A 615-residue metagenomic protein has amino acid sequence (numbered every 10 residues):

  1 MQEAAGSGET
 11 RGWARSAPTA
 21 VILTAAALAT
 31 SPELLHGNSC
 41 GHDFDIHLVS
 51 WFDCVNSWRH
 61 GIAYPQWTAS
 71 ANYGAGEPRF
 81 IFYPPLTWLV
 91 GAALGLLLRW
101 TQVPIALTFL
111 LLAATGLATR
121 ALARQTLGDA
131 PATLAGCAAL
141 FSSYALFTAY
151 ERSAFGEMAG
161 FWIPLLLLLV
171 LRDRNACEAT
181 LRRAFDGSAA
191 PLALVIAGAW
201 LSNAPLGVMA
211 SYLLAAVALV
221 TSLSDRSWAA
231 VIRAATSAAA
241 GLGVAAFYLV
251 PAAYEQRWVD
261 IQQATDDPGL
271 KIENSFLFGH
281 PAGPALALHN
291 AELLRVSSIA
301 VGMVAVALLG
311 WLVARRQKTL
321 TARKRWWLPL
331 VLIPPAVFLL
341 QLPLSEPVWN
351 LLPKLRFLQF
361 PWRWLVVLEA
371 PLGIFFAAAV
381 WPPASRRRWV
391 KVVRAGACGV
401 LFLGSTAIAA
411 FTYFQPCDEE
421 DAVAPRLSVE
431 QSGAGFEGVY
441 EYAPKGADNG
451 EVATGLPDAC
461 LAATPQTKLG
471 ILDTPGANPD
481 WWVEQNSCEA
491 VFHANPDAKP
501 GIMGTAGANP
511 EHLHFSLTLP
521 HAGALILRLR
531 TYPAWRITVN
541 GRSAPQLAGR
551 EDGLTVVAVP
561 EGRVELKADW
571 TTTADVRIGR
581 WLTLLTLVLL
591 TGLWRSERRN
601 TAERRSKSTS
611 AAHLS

Functional and structural regions predicted by a protein language model:
Q2-D421, E565-W570, V576-E603, K607-S615: Membrane-embedded transmembrane-helix bundle of lipid-linked glycan/lipid transferases
E3, L181-A184, K318, D458 (+6 more regions): Generic low-complexity segments that are intrinsically disordered, proline-rich and/or Lys/Arg-biased
A4, G41, A184, I272 (+10 more regions): Intrinsically disordered, low-complexity peptide-like regions
A4-G6, T10, L35, S39 (+14 more regions): Intrinsically disordered, low-complexity segments enriched in small/polar residues
R15, A29, I62, I81-F82 (+14 more regions): Compositionally biased, intrinsically disordered/low-complexity regions enriched for serine, proline and threonine
A114-L117, L401-P520, I526-R530, R542-S543 (+1 more regions): Extracytoplasmic
V483-E603: Active-site-proximal, structured, solvent-exposed surfaces of multi-pass membrane proteins that position macromolecular
